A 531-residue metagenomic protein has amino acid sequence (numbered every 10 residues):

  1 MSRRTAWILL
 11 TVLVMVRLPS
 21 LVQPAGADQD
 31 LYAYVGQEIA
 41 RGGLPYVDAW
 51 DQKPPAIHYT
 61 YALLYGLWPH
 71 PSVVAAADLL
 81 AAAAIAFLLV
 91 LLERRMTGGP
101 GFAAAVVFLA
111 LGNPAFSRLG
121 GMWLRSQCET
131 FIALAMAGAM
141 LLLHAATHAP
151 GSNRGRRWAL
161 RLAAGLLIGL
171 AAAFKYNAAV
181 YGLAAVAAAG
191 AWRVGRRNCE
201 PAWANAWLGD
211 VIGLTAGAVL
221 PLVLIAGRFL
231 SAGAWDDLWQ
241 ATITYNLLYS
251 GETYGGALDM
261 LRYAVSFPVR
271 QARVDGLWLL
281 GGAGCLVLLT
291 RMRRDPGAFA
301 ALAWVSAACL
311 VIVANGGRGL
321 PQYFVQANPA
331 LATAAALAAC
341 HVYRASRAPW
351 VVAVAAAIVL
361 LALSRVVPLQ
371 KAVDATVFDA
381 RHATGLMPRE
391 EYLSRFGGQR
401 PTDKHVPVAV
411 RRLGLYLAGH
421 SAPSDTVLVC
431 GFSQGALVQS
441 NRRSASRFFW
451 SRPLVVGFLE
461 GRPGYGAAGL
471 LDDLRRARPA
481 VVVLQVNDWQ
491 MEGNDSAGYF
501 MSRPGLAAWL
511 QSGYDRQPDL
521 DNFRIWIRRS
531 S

Functional and structural regions predicted by a protein language model:
R3-R4, L89-A115, A133-L134, P150-R156 (+1 more regions): Transmembrane-helix signature of polytopic, membrane-embedded enzymes that assemble or transfer cell-envelope glycans
V14, W158-Y176, G182-A187, A216 (+2 more regions): Membrane-interface alpha helices of multi-pass inner-membrane proteins
K53, Y176-A178, G182, A232 (+1 more regions): Extracytoplasmic
L88, F131-G151, L160, L166-I168 (+2 more regions): Specific aromatic-rich, kink-prone transmembrane helix
V180, L310-V311, G316-V352: Hydrophobic/aromatic-rich transmembrane helices and adjacent perimembrane loops
Y181-V219, L286-R294, T333, A339-A348: Perimembrane helix-loop-helix junctions
G209-G251, L363-P368: Membrane-lumen/periplasm interface segments of specific transmembrane helices in polyprenyl phosphate-linked
R270-F299, A303-A308, A335-A338: Hydrophobic, aromatic-rich transmembrane alpha-helices and their immediate juxtamembrane boundary segments
